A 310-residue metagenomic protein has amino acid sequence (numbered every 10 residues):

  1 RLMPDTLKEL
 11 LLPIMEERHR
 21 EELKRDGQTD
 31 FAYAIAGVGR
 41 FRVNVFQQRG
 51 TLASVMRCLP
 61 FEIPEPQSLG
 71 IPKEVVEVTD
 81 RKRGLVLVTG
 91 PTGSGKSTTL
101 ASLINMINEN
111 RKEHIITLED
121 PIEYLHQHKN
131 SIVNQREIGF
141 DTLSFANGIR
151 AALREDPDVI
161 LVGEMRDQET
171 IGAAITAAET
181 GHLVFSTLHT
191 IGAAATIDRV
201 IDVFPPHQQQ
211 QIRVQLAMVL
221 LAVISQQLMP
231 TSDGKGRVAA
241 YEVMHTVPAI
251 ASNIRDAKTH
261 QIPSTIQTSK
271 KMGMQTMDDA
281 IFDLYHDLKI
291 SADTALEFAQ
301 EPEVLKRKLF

Functional and structural regions predicted by a protein language model:
R1-F310: Short, flexible helix-loop junctions that flank or precede catalytic/ligand sites
